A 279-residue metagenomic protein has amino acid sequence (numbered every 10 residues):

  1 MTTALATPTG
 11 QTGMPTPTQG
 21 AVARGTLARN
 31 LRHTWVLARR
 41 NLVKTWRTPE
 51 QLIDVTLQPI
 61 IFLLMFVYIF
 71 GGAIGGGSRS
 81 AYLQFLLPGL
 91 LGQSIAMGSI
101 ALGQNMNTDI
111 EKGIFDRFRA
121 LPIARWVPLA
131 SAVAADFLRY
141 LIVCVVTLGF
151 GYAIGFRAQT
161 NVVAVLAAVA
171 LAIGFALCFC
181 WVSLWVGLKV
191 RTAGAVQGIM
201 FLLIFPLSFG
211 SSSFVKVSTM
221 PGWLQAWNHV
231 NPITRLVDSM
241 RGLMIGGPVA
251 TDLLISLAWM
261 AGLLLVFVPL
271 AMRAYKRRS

Functional and structural regions predicted by a protein language model:
T3-A6, G20, F66-Y68, D238-S279: Alpha-helical transmembrane segments of multi-pass membrane transporters/translocases
P17-Q58: Aromatic- and glycine-rich beta-strand/loop motifs that create alpha-glucan
I53-P59, R191-S211: Pore- or pathway-lining transmembrane helices of multi-pass membrane proteins that form conduits for solutes/ions
I61-F66, Y82-I154, G174-F175, F179-L184 (+2 more regions): Hydrophobic alpha-helical transmembrane segments of multi-pass membrane transport proteins
F66-G75, I154-Q159, V163, V190-T192 (+3 more regions): Short helix-capping/hinge motifs at transmembrane helix termini and TM-loop junctions
V67-G72, T108, R117, L121 (+8 more regions): Transmembrane helix-loop junction
G75-G76, R157, S208-L265: Membrane-interfacial helix-loop-helix junctions in multi-pass membrane proteins
R125-M200, G247-M272: Alpha-helical transmembrane segments and their short interhelical loops
